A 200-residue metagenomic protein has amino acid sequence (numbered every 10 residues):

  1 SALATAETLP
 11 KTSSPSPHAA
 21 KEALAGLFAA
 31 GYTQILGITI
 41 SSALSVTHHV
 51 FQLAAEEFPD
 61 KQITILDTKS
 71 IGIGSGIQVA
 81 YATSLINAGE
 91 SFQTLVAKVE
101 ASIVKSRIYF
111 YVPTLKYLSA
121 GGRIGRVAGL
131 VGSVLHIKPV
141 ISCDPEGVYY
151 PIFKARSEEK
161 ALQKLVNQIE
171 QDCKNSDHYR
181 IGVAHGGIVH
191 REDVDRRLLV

Functional and structural regions predicted by a protein language model:
S1, A6-E7, A25, Q34 (+3 more regions): Mixed-charge interfacial surface used for oligomerization/domain docking and macromolecular partner engagement
S1-A19: N-terminal glycine-rich anion-binding loop in soluble enzyme alpha/beta folds
E22-A30: Short, well-structured alpha-helical segments in soluble
